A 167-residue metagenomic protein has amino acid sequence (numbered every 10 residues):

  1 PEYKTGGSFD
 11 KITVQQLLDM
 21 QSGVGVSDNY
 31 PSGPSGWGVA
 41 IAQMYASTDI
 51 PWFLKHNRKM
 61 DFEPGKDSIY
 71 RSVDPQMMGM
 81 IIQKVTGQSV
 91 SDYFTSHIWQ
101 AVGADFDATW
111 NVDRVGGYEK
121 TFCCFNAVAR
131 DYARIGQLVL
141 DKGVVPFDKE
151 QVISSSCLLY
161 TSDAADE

Functional and structural regions predicted by a protein language model:
P1-G25, N29, K59, V85-F122 (+1 more regions): Active-site helix/loop module of the DD-peptidase/beta-lactamase fold, centered on the serine-lysine SxxK catalytic
L17, L54-H56, S68-I98, Y132-V139: Alpha-helical scaffold elements that line and support the substrate/ligand-binding pocket of soluble hydrolases
V24-G25, S68, P75, V115-G117 (+2 more regions): Solvent-exposed loop/turn segments at secondary-structure junctions within structured extracellular/periplasmic domains
P34-H56: Amphipathic alpha-helical interface segments
Y45-F53, V102-F106, Y132: A structural motif
V144-I153: Acidic/polar loop patches that form or flank catalytic/metal-binding clefts of enzymes that bind anionic ligands
Y160-A165: Conserved small/polar residues in nucleotide/adenosyl-binding loops
